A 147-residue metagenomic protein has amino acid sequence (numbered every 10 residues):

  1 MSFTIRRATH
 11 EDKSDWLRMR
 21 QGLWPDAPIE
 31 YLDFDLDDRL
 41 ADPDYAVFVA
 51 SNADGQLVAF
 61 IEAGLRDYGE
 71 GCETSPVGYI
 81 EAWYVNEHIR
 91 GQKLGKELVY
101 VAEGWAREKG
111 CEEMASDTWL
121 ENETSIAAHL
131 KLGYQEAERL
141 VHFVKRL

Functional and structural regions predicted by a protein language model:
M1-E11: Conserved N-terminal entry element of GNAT/NAT acetyltransferase domains
K13, L17-Y31: Helix-loop element at the rim of GNAT/NAT acetyltransferase active sites that forms part of the acceptor-substrate
A27-V49: Active-site rim helix/loop that mediates acceptor-substrate recognition in acyltransferases
V49, Q56-L65, Y79, Y84: Conserved beta-strand in the GNAT
D67-I80, R90, A137-E138: A conserved beta-turn-beta hairpin within the catalytic core of GNAT-like acetyltransferases that forms part
V85, G91-G104, A127, K131: Conserved acetyl-CoA-binding loop-helix of GNAT-fold acetyltransferases
K96, E108, L120-E138: Conserved active-site alpha-helix within GNAT-family acetyltransferase domains
A106-T118: Conserved GNAT acetyl-CoA-binding A-motif
